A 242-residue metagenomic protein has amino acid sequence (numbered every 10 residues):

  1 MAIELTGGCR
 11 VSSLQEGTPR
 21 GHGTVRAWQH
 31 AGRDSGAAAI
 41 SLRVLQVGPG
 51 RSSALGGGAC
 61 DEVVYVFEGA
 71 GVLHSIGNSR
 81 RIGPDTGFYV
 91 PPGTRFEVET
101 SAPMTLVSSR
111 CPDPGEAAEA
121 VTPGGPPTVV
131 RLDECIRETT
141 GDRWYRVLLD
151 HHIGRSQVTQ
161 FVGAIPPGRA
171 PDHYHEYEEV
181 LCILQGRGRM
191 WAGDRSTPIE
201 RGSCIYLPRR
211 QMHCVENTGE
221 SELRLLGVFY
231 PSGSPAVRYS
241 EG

Functional and structural regions predicted by a protein language model:
M1-A39, P103-T105, R110-Q157, R238-G242: A short, N-terminal "cap"/entry segment at the start of jelly-roll beta-barrel domains of the cupin/DSBH fold
T24-A31, S41-G58, T159-H175: Conserved short histidine dyad/triad with adjacent acidic residue
A59-V72, I76, E176-R189, G193: Glycine- and acidic-residue-biased ligand/ion/polar-headgroup-sensing regions
F67-E68, G83-P84, A102, L184-Q185 (+1 more regions): A cytosolic small-molecule/anion-sensing beta-strand core signal
G77-G93, D194-R209: Short acidic-glycine-tyrosine-enriched beta hairpin
Y89, A102-A120, Q160, Y206 (+1 more regions): A short hydrophobic beta-strand segment most commonly corresponding to one strand of the jelly-roll/cupin
V98-T100, N217-T218: Asparagine-centered strand-capping/turn motif at beta-strand->loop junctions
T140-D172, E179, L184-R187: Surface-exposed interaction/gating patches
